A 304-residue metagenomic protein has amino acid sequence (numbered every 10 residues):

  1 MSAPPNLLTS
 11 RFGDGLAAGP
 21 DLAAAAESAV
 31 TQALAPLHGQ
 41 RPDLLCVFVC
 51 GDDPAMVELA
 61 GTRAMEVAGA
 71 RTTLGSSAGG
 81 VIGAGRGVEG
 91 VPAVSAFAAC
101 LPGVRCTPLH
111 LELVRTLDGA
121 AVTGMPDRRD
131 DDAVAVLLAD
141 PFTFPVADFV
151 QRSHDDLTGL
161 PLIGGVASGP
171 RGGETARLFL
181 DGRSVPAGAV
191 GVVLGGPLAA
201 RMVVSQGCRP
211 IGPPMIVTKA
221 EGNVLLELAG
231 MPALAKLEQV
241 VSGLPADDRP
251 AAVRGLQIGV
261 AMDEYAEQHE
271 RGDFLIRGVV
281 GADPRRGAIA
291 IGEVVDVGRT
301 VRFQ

Functional and structural regions predicted by a protein language model:
S2-M65, R71-T72, S76-V134, L138-Q304: Small-residue-enriched flexible segments
